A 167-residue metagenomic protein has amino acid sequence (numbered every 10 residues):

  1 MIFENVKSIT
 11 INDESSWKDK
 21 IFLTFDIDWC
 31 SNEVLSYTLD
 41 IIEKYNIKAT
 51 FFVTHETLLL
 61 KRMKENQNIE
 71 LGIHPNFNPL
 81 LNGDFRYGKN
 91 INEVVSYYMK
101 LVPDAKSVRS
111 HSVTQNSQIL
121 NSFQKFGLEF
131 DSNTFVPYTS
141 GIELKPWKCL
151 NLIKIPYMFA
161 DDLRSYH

Functional and structural regions predicted by a protein language model:
I2-E70: Active-site beta->alpha N-cap acidic-glycine motif
K7, S15, S107-H167: Active-site-adjacent pocket scaffolds in enzyme catalytic domains
F22, P103-D104, R164: Bulky hydrophobic/aromatic packing residues
F25, I73, F130-S132: Active-site flanking residues adjacent to catalytic metal/cofactor-binding acidic residues
Y45-I119, T134, F159: Metal-dependent polysaccharide deacetylase catalytic core of the NodB/CE4 family, i.e., the active-site-bearing domain
